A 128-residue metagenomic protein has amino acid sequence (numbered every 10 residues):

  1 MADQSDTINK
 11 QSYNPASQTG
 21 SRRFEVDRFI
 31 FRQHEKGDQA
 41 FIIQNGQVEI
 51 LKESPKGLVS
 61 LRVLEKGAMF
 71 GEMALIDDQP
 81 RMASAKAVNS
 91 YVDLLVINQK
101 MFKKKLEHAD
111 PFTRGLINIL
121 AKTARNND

Functional and structural regions predicted by a protein language model:
M1-D128: Cytosolic regulatory regions built on CNB/CRP/Popeye-like sensor folds
